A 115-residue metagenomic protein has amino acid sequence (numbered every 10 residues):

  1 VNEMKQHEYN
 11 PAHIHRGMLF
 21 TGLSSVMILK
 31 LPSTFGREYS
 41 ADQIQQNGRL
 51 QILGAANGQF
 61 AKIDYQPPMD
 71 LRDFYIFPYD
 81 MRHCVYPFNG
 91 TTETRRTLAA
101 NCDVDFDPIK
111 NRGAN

Functional and structural regions predicted by a protein language model:
N2-I76, C84-Y86, E93-T94, P108-G113: Catalytic core of non-heme Fe(II) oxygenases with the double-stranded beta-helix
D80-M81, D103: Short, surface-exposed secondary-structure boundary micro-motifs
T91-C102: A short alpha/beta connector and helix-capping loop motif
